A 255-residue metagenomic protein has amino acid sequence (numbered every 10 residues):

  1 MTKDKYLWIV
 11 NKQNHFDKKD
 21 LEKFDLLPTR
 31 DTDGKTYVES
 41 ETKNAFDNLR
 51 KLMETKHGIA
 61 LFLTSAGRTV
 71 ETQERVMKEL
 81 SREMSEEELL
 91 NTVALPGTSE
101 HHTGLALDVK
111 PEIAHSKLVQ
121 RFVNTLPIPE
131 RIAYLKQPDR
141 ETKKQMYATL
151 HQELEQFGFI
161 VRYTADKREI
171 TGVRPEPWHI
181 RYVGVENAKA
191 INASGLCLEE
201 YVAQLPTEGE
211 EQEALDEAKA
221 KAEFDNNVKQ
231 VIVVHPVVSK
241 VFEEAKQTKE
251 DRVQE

Functional and structural regions predicted by a protein language model:
M1-E255: Extracytoplasmic cell-surface/polysaccharide-interacting catalytic and binding patches
